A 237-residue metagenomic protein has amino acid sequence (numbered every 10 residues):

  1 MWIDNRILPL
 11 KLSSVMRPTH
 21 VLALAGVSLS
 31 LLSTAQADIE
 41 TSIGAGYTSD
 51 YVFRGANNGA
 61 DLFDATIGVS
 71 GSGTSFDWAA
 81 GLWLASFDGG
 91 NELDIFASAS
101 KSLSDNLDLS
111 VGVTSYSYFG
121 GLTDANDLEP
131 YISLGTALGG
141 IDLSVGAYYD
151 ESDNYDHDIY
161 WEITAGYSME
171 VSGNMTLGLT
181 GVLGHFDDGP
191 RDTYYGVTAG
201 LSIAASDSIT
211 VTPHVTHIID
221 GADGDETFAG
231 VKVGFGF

Functional and structural regions predicted by a protein language model:
W2-G26, S33-F237: Outer-membrane beta-barrel proteins
